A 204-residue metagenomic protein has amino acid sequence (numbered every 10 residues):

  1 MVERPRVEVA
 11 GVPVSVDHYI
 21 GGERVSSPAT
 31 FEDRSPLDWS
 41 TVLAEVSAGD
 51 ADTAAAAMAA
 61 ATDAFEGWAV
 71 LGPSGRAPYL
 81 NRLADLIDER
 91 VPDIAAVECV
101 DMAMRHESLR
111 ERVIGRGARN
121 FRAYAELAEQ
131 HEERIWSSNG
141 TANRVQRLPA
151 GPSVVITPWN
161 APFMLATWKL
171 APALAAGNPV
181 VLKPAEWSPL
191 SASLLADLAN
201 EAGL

Functional and structural regions predicted by a protein language model:
M1-T141: N-terminal Rossmann-like NAD(P)+-binding subdomain of aldehyde/semialdehyde dehydrogenases
E132-L204: Rossmann-like NAD(P) dinucleotide-binding subdomain of oxidoreductase/dehydrogenase enzymes
